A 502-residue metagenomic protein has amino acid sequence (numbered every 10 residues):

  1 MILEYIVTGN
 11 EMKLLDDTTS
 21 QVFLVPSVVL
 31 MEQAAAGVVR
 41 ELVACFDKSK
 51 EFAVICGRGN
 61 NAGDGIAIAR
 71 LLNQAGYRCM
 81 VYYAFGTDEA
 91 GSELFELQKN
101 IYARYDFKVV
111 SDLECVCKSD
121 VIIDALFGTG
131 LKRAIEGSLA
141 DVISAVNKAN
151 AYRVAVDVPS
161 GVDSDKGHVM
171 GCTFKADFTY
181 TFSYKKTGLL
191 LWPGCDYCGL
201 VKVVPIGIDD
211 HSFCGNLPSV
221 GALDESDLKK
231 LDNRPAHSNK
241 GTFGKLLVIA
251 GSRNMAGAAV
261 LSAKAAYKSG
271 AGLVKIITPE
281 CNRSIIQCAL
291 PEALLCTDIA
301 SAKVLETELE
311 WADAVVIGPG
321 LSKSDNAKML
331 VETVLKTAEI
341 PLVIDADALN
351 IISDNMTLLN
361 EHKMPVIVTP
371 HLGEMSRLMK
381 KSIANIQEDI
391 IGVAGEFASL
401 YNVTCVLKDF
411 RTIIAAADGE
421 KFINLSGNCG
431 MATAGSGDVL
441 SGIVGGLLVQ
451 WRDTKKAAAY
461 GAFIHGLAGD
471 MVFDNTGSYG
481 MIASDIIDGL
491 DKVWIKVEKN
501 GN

Functional and structural regions predicted by a protein language model:
M1-M80, L189-L342, A346, N350-I367 (+1 more regions): Small-residue (G/A/S/T)-rich helix-start motifs and N-terminal tracts that mark the onset
V39-A125, A134-V156: Nucleotide and nucleotide-moiety/phosphate-recognizing core
Y83-F85, L113-V116, S183, C296-I299 (+1 more regions): Short beta->alpha connector loops at strand-helix junctions that form conserved, small/polar/Pro-enriched
T87-E89, T129-L131, K323-S324, N350-I351: Short, small-residue-enriched loops and turns at beta-alpha junctions that line or gate enzyme active sites
E93, P159-T173, L349-E361: Glycine-rich, charge-decorated loop segments at or immediately adjacent to ligand/cofactor-binding or catalytic sites
N100-D106, G128-R133, A293-A300, G427-G430: Short, structured secondary-structure boundary patches
D112, D120-A134, V315-S322, T412: Glycine-rich phosphate-binding loop
D120-V121, L126-P218: Internal gly/pro-rich beta-alpha loop/helix module that stabilizes soluble enzyme cofactors or their anionic handles
